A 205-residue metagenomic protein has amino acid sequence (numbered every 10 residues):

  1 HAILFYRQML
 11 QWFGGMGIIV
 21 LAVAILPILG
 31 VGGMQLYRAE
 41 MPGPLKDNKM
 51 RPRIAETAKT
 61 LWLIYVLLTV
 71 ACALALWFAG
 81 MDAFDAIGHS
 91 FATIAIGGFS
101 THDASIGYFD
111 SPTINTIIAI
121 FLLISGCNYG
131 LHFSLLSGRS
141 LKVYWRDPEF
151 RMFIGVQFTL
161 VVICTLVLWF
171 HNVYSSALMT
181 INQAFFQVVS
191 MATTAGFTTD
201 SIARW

Functional and structural regions predicted by a protein language model:
H1-W205: Membrane-proximal intracellular helices of multi-pass ion channels
